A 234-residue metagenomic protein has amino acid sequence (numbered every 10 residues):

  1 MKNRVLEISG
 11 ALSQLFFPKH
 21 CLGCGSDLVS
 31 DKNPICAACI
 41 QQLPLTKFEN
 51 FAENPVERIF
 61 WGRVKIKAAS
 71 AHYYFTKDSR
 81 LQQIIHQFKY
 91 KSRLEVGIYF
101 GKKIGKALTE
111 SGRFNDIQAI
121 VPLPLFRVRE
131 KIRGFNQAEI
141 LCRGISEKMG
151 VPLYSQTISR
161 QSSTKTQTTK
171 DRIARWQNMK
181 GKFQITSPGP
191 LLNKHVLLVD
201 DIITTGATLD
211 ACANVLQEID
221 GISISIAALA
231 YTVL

Functional and structural regions predicted by a protein language model:
M1-D200, T204-L234: Glycine-rich phosphate/pyrophosphate-handling loop used in enzymes and phosphotransfer proteins
